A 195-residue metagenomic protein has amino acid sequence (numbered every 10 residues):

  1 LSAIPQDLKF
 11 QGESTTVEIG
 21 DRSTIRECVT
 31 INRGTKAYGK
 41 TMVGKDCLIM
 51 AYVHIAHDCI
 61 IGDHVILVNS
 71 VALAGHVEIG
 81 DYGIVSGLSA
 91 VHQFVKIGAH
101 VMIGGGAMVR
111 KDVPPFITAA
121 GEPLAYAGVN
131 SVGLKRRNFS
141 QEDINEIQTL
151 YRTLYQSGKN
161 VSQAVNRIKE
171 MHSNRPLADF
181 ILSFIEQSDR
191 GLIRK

Functional and structural regions predicted by a protein language model:
L1-A125: Structural signal for interior beta-strand "rungs" in well-ordered beta-sheet cores of soluble enzyme domains
K9, R22, F116, E122-K195: Terminal amphipathic alpha-helical/low-complexity segments used for targeting or macromolecular assembly
